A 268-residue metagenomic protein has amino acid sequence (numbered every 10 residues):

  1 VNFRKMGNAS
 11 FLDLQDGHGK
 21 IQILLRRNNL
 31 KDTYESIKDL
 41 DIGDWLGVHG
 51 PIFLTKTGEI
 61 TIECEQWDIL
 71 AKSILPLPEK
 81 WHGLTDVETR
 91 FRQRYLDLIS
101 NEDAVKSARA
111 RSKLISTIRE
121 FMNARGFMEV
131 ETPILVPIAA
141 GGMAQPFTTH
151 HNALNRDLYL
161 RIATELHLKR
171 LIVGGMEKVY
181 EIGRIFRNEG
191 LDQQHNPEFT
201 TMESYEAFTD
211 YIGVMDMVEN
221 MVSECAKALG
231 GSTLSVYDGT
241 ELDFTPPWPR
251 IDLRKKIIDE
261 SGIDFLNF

Functional and structural regions predicted by a protein language model:
V1-F268: Class II aminoacyl-tRNA synthetase catalytic cores and aaRS-like
